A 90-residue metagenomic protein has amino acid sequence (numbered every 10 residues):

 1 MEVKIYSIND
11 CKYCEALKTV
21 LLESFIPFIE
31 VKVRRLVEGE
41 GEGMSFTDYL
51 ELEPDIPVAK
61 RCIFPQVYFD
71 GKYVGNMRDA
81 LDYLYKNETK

Functional and structural regions predicted by a protein language model:
M1-V33: Local sequence-structure signature of Cys/Sec-based thiol-disulfide redox active-site neighborhoods
C11-E15, E40, V74: Loop/helix-junction capping segments adjacent to catalytic residues or to phosphate/diphosphate-binding pockets
A16-K18, S24-E30, P54-A59, D70 (+1 more regions): Non-catalytic interaction surface on structured domains
F25-I26, G41-E42, Y83, N87-T89: Alpha-helix boundary/interfacial micro-motifs
R34-R61, E88: Thioredoxin-like thiol-disulfide oxidoreductase module
F69-K90: Non-catalytic, surface beta->alpha helical segment in thiol-disulfide oxidoreductase systems
